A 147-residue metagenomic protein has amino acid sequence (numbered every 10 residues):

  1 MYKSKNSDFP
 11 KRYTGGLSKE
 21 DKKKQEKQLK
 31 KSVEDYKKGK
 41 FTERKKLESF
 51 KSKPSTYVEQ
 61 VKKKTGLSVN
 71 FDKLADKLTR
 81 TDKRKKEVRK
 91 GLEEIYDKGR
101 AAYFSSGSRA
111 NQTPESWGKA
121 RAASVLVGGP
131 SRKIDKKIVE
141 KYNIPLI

Functional and structural regions predicted by a protein language model:
M1-I147: Arg/Lys-rich, low-complexity, intrinsically disordered basic segments
